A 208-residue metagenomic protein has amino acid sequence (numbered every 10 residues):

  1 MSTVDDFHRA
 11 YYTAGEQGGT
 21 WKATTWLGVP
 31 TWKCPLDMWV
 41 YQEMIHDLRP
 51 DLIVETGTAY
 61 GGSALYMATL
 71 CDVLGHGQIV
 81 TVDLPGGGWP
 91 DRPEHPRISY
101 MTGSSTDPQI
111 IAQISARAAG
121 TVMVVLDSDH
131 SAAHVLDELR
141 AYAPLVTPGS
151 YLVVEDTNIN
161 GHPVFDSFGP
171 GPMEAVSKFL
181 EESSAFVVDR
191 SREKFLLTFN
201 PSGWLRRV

Functional and structural regions predicted by a protein language model:
M1-W21: N-terminal, positively charged/glycine-rich alpha-helical extensions of SAM-dependent methyltransferases
E16, T24-V208: S-adenosylmethionine/decaboxylated-SAM
